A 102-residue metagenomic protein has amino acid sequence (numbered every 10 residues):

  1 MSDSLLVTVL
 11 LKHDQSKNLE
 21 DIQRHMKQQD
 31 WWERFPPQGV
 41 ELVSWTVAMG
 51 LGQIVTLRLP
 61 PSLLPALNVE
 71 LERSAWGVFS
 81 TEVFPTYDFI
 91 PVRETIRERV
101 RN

Functional and structural regions predicted by a protein language model:
M1-P36, E41-G52, L59-P65, V69 (+1 more regions): Short S/T/G/P-rich N-terminal loop/turn motif that feeds into the first structured element of a domain
E70-S74: A short linear boundary/processing microfeature
A75-D88: Conserved short beta-strand edge segments in small beta-sheet-based binding/regulatory domains
